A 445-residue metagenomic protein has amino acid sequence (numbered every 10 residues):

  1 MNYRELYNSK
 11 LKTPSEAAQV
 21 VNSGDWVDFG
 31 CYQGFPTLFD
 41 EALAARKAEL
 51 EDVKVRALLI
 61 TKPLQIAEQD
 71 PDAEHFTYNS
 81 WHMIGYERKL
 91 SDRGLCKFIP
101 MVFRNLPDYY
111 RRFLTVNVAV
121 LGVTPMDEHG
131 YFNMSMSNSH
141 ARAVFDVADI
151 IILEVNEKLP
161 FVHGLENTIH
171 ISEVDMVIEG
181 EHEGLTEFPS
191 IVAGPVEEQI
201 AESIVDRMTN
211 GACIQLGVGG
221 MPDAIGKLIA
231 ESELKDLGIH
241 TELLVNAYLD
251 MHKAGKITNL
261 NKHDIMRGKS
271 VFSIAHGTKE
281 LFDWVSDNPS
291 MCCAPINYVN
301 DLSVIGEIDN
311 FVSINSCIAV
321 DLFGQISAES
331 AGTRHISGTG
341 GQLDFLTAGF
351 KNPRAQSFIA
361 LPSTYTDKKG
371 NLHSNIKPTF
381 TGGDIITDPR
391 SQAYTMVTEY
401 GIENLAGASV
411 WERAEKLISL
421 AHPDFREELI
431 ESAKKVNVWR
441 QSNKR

Functional and structural regions predicted by a protein language model:
M1-R445: Conserved alpha/beta enzyme-core scaffold
